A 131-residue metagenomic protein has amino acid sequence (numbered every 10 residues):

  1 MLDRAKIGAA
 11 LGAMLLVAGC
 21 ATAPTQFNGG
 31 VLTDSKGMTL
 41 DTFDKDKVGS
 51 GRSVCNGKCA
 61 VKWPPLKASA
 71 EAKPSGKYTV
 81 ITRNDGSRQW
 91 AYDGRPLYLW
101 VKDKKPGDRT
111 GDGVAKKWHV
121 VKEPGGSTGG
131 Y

Functional and structural regions predicted by a protein language model:
M1-A10: Bacterial N-terminal signal peptides that target proteins for export
G19-C20: N-terminal Sec signal peptide cleavage junction
P24-M38, T82-R95: Short, low-complexity cationic-aromatic patches
K36-D44, S50-G51, K58: Short N-proximal segments of mature Sec-exported proteins
D44-G49, K102-P106: Acidic glycine-/aspartate-rich tracts in secreted/extracellular proteins
R52-T79, K116-T128: A low-complexity, Ser/Thr/Gly/Pro-enriched, surface-exposed linker/loop concept that marks segments flanking
I81-E123: Extracytosolic low-complexity repeat regions of secreted or lipid-anchored proteins
